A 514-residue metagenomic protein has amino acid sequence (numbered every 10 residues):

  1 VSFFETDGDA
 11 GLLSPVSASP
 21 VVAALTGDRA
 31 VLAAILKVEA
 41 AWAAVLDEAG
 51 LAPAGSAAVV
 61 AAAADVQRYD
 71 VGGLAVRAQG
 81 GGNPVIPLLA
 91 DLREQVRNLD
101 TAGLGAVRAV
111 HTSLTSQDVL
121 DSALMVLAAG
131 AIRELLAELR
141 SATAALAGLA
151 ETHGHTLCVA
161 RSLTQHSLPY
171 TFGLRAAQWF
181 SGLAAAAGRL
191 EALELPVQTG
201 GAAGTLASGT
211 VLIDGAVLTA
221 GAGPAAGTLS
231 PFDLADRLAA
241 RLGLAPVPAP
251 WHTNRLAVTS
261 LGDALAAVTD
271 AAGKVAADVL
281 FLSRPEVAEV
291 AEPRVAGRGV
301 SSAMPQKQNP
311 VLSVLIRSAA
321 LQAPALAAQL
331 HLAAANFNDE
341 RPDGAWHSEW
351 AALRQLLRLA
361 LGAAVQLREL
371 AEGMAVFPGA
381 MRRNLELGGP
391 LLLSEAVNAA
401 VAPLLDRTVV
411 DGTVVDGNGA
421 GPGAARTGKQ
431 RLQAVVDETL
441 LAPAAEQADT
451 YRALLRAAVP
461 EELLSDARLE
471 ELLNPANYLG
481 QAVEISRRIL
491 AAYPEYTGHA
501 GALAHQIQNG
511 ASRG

Functional and structural regions predicted by a protein language model:
V1-G209, I213-A220, A226-R237, R298-S301 (+4 more regions): A helix-coil-helix interface module used to build multimeric assemblies and to scaffold catalytic/cofactor sites
G50, I316, A360, L432: Residue-level signal for inorganic ion chemistry
E151-G173, E289-K307, D339-H347, E372-G388 (+1 more regions): Glycine-rich cofactor-pocket loops
A216-A226, D406-P422: Compositionally biased, intrinsically disordered low-complexity segments enriched for polar/charged residues
D233-H252: A short, charged helix-loop
N254-L359: A conserved active-site cap/scaffold subdomain adjacent to cofactor or substrate pockets
L315, Q322-D406, G423-T427: Long, amphipathic alpha-helical stalk/connector segments used for oligomerization, subunit docking, or mechanical
P390-V410, G423-L463: C-terminal hydrophobic structural anchor segments that stabilize assembly/packing rather than catalytic chemistry
